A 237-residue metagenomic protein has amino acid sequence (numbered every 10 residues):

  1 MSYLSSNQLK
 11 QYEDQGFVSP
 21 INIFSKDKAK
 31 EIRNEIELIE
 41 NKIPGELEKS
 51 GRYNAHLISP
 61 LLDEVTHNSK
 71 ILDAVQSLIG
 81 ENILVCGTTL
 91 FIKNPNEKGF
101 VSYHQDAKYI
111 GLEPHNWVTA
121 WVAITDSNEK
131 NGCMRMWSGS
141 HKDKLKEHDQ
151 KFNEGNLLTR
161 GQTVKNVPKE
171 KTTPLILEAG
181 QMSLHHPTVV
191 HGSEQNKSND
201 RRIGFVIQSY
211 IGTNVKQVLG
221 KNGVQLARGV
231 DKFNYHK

Functional and structural regions predicted by a protein language model:
M1-L112, D149, G220-K237: Non-heme Fe(II)-dependent double-stranded beta-helix
F17-S19, T119-A123, T172-P174, M182-L184 (+1 more regions): Conserved hydrophobic/aromatic beta-strand scaffold that supports enzyme active sites
S25-K26, F91-K93, K108, S127 (+3 more regions): Short, solvent-exposed loop/turn segments at secondary-structure junctions
I39-K42, E48, M182-L184, T188-K237: Non-heme Fe(II)/2-oxoglutarate
I83, K98, H115-W117, E129 (+1 more regions): Coil-to-beta-strand transition motifs
H104, G111-E129, I176, Q208-G212: Short, conserved beta-strand element in jelly-roll/cupin
L112-N116, N166-V167, N199-R201: A generic structural micro-feature
E129-V190, E194, Y210: Double-stranded beta-helix
